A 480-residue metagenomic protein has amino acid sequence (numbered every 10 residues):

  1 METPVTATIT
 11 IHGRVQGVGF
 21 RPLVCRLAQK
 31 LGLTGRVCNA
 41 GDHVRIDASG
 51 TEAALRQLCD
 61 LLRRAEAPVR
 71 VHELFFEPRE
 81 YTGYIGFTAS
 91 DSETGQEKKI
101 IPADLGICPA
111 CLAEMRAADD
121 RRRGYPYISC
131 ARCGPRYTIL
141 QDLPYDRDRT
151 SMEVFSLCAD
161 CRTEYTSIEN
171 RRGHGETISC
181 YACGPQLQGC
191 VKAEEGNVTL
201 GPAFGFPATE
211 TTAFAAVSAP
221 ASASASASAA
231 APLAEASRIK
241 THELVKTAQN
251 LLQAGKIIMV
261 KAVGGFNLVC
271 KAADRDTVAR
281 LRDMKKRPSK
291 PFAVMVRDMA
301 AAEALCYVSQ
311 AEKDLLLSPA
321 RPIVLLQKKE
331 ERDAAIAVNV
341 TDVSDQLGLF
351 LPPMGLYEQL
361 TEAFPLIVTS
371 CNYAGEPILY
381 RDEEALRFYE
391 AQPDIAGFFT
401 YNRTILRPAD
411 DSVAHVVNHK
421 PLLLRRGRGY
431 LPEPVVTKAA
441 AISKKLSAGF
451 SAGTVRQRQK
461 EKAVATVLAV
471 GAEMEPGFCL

Functional and structural regions predicted by a protein language model:
M1-T177, Y181, Q188: Intrinsically disordered, low-complexity, mixed-charge
I11-G13, I46-E52, C270-A272, V296 (+2 more regions): Short beta-strand-to-loop capping motifs
F76-P78, I257, G265-K328, I405-L406: A phosphate-binding glycine/aspartate-rich beta-alpha loop in the early core of alpha/beta enzymes
E164, T361-S443, K460-E461, L468-A469: Internal gly/pro-rich beta-alpha loop/helix module that stabilizes soluble enzyme cofactors or their anionic handles
C190-E243, K438-K462: Intrinsically disordered, low-complexity terminal tails and inter-domain linkers enriched for S/T/G/P/D/E
L268, I323-L326, D411-H415, P476-L480: Short beta-strand scaffold segments in enzyme catalytic cores
D314-L316, R321-E376: Divalent-metal (Mg2+/Mn2+/Ca2+)-assisted nucleotide/phosphate chemistry catalytic cores
K462-L480: Gly/Thr-rich phosphate-binding beta-strand-loop-beta motif of the actin/hexokinase/Hsp70
